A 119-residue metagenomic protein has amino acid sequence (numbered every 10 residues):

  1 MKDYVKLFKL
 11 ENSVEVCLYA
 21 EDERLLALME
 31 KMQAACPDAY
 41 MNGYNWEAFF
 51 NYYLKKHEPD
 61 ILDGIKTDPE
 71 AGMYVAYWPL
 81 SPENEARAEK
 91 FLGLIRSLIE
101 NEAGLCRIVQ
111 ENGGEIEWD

Functional and structural regions predicted by a protein language model:
M1-A86, L94-D119: Structured alpha/beta or helical-core interaction and ligand-binding surfaces enriched in interleaved
